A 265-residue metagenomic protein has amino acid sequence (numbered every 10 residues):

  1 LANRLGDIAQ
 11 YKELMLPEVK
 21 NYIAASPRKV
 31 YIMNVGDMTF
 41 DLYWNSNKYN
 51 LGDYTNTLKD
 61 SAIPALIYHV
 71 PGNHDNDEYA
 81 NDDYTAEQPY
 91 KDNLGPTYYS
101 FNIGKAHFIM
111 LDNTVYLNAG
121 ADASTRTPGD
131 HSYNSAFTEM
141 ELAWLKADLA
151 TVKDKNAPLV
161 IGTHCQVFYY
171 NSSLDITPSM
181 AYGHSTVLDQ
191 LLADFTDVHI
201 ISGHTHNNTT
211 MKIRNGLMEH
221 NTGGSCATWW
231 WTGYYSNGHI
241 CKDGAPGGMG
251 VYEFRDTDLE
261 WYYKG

Functional and structural regions predicted by a protein language model:
L1-N45: N-terminal active-site segment of His-dependent metallophosphoesterases
R4, M38-D41, N76-D77, Y116 (+1 more regions): Active-site loop signature of alpha/beta-hydrolase-fold enzymes
V35-G36, L149-S172: Short acidic, glycine-rich surface-loop motifs adjacent to enzyme active sites
G36-D37, G72-N73, H164, G203-H204: Active-site glycine-centered loops adjacent to acidic/histidine catalytic or metal-binding residues that shape
Y43-K155, I176-H199, N207-F254, L259: Extended active-site neighborhood of metal-dependent phosphoesterases/phosphodiesterases
N113, G162-Q166, H204-T205, K264-G265: Short, well-ordered beta-to-alpha junction loops that form the rim of enzyme active sites and present histidine/acidic
